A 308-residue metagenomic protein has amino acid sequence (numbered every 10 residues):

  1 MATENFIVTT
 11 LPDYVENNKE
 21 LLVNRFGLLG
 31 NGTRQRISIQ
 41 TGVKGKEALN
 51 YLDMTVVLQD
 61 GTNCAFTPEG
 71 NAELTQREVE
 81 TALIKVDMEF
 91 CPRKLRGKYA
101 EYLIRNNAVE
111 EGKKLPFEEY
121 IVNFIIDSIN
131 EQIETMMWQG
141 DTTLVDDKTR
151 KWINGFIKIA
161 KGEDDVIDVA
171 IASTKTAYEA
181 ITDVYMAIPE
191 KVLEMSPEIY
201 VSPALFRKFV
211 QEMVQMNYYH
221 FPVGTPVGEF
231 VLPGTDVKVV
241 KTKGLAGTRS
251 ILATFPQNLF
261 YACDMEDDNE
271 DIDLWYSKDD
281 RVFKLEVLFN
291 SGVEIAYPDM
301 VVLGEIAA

Functional and structural regions predicted by a protein language model:
A2-V57, I153-K175, K208-A308: Sequence/fold signature of self-assembling virion shell proteins
L22-Y102: Assembly/oligomerization interface modules of large self-assembling protein complexes
N63-A72, A177-A187: Short, compositionally biased strand/turn segments that nucleate or flank brief secondary-structure elements
P92, P203-L205, F289: Short, flexible loop/turn elements at secondary-structure junctions
K98-Y99, E134, K208-V210: Short helix/loop capping segments that flank catalytic or ligand/cofactor-binding pockets
E101-D183, I306-A308: Alpha-helical scaffold segments that mediate packing/assembly in large oligomeric complexes
V122, E194-S196, V282: Extracellular structured ligand-interaction cores
E179-N217: Ordered core of a single globular domain
